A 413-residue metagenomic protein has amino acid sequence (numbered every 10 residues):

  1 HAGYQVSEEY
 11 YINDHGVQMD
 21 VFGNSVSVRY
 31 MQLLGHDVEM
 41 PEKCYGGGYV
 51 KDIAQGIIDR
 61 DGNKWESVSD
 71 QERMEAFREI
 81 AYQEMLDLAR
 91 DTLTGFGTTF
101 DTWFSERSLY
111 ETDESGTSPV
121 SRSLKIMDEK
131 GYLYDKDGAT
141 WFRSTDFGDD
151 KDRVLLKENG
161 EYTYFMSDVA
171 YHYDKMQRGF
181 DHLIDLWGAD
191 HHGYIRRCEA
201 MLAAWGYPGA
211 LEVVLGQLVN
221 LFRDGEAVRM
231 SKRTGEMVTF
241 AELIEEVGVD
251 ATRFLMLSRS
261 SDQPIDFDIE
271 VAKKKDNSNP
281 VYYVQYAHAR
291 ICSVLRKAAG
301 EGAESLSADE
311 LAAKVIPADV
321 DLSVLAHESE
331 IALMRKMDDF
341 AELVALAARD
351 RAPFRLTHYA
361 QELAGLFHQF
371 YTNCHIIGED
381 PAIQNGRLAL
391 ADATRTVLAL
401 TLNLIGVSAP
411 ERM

Functional and structural regions predicted by a protein language model:
H1-M413: Non-catalytic interaction-recognition regions
